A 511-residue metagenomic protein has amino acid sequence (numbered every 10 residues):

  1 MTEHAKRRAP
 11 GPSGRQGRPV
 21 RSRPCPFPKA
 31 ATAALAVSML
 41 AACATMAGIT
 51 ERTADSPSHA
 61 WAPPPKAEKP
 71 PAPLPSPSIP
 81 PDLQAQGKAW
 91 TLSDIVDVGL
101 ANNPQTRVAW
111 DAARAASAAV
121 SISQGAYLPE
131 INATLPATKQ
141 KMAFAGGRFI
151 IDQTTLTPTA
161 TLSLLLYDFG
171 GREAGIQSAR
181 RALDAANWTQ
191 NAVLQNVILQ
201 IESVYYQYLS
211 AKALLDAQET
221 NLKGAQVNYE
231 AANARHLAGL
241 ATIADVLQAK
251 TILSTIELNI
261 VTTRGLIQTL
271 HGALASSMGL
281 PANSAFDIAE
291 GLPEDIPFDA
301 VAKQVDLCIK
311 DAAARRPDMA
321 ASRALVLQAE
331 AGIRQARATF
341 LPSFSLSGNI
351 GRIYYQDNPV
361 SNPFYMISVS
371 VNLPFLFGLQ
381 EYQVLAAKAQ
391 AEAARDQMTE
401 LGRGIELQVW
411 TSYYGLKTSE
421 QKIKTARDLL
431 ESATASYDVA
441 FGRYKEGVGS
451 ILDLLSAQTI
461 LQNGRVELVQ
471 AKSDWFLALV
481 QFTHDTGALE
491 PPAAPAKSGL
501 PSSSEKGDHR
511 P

Functional and structural regions predicted by a protein language model:
T2-H4, R15, C25-V98, R264-D311 (+1 more regions): Terminal intrinsically disordered/low-complexity segments used for targeting and assembly
G11-G17: Residue-identity detector for glycine
C43-P64, D97-Y167, L199, A273-S276 (+5 more regions): A small-residue-enriched
R107-V108, Q124-G125, D152, L166-L194 (+8 more regions): Sec/SRP-type N-terminal targeting helices
W110, R180, I243-I252, I451-T459: Short, charged, amphipathic alpha-helical segments
W188-D311, S412-G415, S419, I460-Q462 (+2 more regions): Periplasmic alpha-helical coiled-coil/stalk elements that build and connect Gram-negative outer-membrane
H236-L240, Y444-V448, D485: A short glycine-centered flexible hinge/capping loop motif at secondary-structure junctions
